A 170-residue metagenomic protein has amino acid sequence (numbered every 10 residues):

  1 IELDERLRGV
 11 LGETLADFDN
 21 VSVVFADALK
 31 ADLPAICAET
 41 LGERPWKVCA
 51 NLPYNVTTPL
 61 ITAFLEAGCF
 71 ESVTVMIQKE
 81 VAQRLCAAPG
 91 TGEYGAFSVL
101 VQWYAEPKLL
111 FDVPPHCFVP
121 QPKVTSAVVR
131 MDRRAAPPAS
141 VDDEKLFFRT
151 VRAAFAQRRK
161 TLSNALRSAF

Functional and structural regions predicted by a protein language model:
I1-R149, A153: Catalytic cores of RNA-modifying enzymes
L11-T14, A165, A169: Alpha-helical interaction/dimerization surfaces of two-component signaling modules
R158: Primarily a LysM-type cell-wall glycan-binding module
